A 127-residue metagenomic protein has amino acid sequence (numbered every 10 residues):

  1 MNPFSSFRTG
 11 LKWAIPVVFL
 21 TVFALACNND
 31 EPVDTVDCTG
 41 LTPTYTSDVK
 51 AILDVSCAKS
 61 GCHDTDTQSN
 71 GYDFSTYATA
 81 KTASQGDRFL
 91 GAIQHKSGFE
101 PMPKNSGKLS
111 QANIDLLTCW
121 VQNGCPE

Functional and structural regions predicted by a protein language model:
M1-C27: Sec-dependent bacterial lipoprotein signal peptides
C27-E127: Aromatic- and Gly/Pro-enriched helix-to-coil junctions and flexible linker segments
